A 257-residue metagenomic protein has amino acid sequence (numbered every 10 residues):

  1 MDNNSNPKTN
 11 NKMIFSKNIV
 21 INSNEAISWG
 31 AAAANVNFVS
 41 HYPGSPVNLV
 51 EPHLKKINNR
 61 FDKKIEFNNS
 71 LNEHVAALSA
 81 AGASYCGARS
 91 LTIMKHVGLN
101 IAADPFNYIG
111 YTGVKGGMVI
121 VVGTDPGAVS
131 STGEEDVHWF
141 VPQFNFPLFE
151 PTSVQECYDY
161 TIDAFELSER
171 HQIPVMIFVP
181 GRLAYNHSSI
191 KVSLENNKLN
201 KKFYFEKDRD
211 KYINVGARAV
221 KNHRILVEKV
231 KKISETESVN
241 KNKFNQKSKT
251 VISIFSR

Functional and structural regions predicted by a protein language model:
D2-V154, T161-I162, R182-L183, S248-V251: Thiamine diphosphate
T152-Y158, I162-S168, Q172-P174, F178 (+1 more regions): Phosphate/diphosphate-binding loops
H171-T250: Conformationally flexible catalytic loops at phosphate/diphosphate-handling active centers
P180, I254-R257: Structural motif
